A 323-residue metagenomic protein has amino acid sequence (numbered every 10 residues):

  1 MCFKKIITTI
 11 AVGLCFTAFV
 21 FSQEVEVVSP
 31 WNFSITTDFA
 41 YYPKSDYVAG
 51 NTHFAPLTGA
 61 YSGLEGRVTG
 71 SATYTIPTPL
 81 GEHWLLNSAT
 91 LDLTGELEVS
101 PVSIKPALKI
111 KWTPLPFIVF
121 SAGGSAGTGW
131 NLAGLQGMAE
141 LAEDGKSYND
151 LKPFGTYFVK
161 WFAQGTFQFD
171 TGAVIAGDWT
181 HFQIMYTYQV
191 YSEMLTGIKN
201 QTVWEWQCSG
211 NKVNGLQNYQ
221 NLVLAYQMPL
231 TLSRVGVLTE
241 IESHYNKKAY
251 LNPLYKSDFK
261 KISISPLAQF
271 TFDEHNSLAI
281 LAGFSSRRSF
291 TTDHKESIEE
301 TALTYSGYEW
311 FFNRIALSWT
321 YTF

Functional and structural regions predicted by a protein language model:
Q23-H83, G215-Q217: Outer-membrane beta-barrel initiation region
I35-Y41, A55-P56, S88-P101, K105-L108 (+4 more regions): Transmembrane beta-strand segments that form the barrel wall of outer-membrane beta-barrel proteins
F39-S45, Y74-T78, L97-P101, P114 (+7 more regions): Transmembrane beta-strands of outer-membrane beta-barrel pores
A60-R67, G95-L108, P114-F117, T128 (+6 more regions): Solvent-exposed loop/turn segments connecting transmembrane beta-strands in outer-membrane beta-barrel proteins
P79-W84, P116-F120, A173-I184, P229-V237 (+1 more regions): Repeated loop/turn-to-beta-strand initiation elements of outer-membrane beta-barrel proteins
G95-E98, A133-L141, G145-F162, E193-T202 (+4 more regions): Extracellular/periplasm-exposed beta-strand and loop segments of Gram-negative cell-envelope proteins, dominated by
V159-P229: Hydrophobic, aromatic-enriched interface-forming segments
W161-Q164, Q168, S306-F323: Outer-membrane beta-barrel "beta-signal"
